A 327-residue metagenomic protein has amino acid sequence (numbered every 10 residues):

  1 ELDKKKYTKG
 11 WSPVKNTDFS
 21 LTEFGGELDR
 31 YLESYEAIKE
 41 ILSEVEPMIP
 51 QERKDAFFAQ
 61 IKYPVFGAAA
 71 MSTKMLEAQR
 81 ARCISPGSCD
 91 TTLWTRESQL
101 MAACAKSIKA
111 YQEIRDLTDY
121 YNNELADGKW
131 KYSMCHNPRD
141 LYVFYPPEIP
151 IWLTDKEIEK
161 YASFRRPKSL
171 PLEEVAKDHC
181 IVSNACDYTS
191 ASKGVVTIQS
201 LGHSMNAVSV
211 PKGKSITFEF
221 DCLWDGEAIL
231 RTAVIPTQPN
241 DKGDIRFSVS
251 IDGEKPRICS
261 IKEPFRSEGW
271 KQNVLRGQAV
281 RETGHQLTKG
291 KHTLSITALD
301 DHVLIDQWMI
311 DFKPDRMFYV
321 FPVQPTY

Functional and structural regions predicted by a protein language model:
E1-W224, I229: Catalytic domains of carbohydrate-active enzymes that cleave complex glycans
P138-Y327: Extracytoplasmic
